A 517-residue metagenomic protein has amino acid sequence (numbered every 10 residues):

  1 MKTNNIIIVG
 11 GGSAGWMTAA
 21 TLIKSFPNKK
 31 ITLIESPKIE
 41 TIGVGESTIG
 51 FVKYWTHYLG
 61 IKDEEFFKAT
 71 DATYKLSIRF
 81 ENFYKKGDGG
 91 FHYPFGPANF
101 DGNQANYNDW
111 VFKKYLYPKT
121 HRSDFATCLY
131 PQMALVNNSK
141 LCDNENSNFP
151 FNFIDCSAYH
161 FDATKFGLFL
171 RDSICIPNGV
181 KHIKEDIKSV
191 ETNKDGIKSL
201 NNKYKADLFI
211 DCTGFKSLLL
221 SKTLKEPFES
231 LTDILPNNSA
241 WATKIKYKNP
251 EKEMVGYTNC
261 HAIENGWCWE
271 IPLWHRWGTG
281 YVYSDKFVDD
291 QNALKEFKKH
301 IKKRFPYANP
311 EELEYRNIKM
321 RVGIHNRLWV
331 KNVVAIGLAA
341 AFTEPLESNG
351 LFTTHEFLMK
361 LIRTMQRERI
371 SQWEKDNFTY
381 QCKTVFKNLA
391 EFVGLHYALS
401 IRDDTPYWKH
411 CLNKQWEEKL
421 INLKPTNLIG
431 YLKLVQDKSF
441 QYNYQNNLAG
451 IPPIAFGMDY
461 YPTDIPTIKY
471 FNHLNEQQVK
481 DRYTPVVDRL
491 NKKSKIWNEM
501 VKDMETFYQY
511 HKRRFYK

Functional and structural regions predicted by a protein language model:
N4-K29: N-terminal Rossmann-like FAD-binding beta1-loop-alpha1 element of flavoenzymes
I23-V44: Glycine-rich FAD pyrophosphate-binding loop
V44-V136: Dinucleotide-binding Rossmann-like beta1-alpha1 core, especially the glycine-rich loop that anchors the ADP
N148-A293, L358: Predominantly flavin-linked oxidoreductase catalytic cores and closely associated redox partners
A262-K319, A341-F352, T364-R367: Conserved FAD/dinucleotide-binding core of flavoprotein oxidoreductases
N317-A335, A341: FAD-binding beta-loop-beta segment adjacent to the flavin cofactor pocket
I336, G350-E368, F378: An active-site-proximal "capping" alpha-helix that borders the catalytic cofactor pocket
R363-K517: Long, low-complexity C-terminal extensions of enzymes
